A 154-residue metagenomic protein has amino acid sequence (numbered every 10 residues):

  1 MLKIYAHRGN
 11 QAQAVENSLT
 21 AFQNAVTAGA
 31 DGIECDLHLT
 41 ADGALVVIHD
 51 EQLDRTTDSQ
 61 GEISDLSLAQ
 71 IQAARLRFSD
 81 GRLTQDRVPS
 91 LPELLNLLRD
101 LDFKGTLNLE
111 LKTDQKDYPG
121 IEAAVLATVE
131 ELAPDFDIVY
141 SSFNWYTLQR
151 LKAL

Functional and structural regions predicted by a protein language model:
M1-L154: Phosphate-group recognition and catalysis centered on beta-loop-alpha active-site segments
